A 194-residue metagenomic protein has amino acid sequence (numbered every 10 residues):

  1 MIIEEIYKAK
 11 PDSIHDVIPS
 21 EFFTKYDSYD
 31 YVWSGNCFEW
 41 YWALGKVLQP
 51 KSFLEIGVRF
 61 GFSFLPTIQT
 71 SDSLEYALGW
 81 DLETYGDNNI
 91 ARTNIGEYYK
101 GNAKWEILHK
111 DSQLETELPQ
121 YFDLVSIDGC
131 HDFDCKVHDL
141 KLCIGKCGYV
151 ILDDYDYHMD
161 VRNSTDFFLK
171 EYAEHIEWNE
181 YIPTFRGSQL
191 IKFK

Functional and structural regions predicted by a protein language model:
M1-V32: Rossmann-like AdoMet
D27, Y31-V32, F38-K194: S-adenosylmethionine/decaboxylated-SAM
